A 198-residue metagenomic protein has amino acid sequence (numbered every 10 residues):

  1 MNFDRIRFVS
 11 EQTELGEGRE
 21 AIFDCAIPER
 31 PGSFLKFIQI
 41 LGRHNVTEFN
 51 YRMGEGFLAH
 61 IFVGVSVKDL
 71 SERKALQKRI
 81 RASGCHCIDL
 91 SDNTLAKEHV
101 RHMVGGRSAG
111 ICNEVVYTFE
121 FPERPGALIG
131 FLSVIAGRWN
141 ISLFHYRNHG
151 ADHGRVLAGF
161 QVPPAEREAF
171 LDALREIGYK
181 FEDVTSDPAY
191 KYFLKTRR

Functional and structural regions predicted by a protein language model:
M1-R198: A conserved regulatory-domain signal marking ACT and ACT-like small-molecule sensing domains and adjacent regulatory
